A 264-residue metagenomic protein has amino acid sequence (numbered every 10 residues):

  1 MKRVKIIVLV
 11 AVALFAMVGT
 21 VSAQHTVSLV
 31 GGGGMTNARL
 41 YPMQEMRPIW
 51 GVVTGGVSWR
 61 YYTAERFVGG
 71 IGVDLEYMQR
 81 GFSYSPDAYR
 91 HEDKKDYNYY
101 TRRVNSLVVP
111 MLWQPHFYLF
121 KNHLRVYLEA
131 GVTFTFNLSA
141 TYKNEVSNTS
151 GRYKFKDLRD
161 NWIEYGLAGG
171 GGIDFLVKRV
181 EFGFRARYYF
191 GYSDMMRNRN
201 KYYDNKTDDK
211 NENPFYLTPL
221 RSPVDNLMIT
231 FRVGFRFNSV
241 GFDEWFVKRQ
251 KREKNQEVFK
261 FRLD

Functional and structural regions predicted by a protein language model:
S22-Q24, T63-G69, Y118-R125, L176-E181 (+1 more regions): Short loop/turn motifs that connect adjacent beta-strands in outer-membrane beta-barrel proteins
A23-Y61, G234-F246, F259-D264: Short glycine/proline- and aromatic-enriched beta-strand/turn motifs that initiate or cap beta-hairpins
T26-S28, M46-Y97: Glycine- and aromatic-enriched membrane insertion/assembly motifs of diderm outer-membrane and organelle channel
T26-V30, G70-G72, Y127-E129, E181-R185 (+1 more regions): Residue-level detector of the transmembrane beta-barrel scaffold of outer-membrane proteins
V27, G51-V57, L107-M111, V126 (+3 more regions): Hydrophobic, lipid-facing positions within transmembrane beta-strands of outer-membrane proteins
G33-N37, L75-G81, N105, P115-F117 (+3 more regions): Transmembrane beta-strands of outer-membrane beta-barrel pores
N37-I49, R80-L107, T135-E164, M195-N205 (+1 more regions): Extracellular/periplasm-exposed beta-strand and loop segments of Gram-negative cell-envelope proteins, dominated by
W162-E164, G169, K178-D264: Predominantly the C-terminal beta-signal and adjacent terminal strand-loop region of outer-membrane beta-barrel
